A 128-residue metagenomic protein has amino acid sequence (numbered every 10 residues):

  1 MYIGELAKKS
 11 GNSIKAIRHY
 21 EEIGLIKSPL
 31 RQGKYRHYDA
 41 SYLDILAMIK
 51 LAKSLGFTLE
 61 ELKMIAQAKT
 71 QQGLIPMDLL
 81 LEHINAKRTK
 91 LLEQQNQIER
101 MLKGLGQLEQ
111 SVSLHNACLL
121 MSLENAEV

Functional and structural regions predicted by a protein language model:
Y2-E5, K27, A40-V128: Arg/Lys-rich, alpha-helical DNA-contact motif
I3-L6, S13-A16: Short glycine/proline-centered loop/turn elements that form peptide/ligand docking sites
A7, E21: The alpha-helix within a helix-turn-helix
I17-R18, I49: Short, hydrophobic-biased segments on the C-terminal half of alpha helices that form "recognition helices"
I26-G33: Beta-hairpin "wing" of winged helix-turn-helix
K34-A40: Minor-groove-contacting beta-hairpin "wing" of winged helix-turn-helix DNA-binding domains
